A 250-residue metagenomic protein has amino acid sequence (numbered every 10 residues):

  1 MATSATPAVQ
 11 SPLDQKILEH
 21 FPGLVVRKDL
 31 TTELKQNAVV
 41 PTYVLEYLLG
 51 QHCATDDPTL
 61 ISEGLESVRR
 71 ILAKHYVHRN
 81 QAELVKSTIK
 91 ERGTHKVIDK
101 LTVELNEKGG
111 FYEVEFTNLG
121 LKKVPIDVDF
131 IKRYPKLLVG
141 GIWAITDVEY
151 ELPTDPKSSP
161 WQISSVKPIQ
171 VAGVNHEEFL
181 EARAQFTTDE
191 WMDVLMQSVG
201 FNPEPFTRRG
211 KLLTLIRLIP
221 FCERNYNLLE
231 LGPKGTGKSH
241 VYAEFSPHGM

Functional and structural regions predicted by a protein language model:
A2-S198: Extended, charged/polar low-complexity intrinsically disordered regions
R183, E204-R209, L231-P233: Short acidic, glycine/proline-enriched loop segments that cap or flank alpha-helices
Q185-M192, C222-L229, H248-G249: Secondary-structure boundary elements
D189, K211-L215, R224, G235-S239: Conserved structured core elements
M196, G200-P203, C222-E223, S246: Signal for well-folded cores of large energy- and translation-related assemblies
N202-C222: Pre-Walker A adenine-sensing motif
N227-M250: Walker A/P-loop
